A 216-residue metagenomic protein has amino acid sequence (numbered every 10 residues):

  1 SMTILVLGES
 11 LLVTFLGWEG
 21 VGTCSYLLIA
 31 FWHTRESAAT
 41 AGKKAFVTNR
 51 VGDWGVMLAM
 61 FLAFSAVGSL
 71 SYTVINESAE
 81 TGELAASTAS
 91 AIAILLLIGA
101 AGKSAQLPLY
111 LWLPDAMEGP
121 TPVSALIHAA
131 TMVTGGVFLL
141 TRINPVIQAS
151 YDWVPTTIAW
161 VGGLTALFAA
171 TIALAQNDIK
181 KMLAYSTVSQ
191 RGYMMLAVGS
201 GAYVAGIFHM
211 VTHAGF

Functional and structural regions predicted by a protein language model:
S1-G17, T23-F216: Hydrophobic transmembrane alpha-helices and their helix-loop junctions in integral membrane proteins
